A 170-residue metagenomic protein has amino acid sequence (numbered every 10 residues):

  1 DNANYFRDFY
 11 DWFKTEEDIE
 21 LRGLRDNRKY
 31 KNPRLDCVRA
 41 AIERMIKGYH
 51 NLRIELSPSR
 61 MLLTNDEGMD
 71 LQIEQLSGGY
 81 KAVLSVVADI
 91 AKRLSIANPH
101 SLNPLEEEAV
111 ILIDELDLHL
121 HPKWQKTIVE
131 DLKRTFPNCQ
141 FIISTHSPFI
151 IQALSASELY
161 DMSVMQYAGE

Functional and structural regions predicted by a protein language model:
D1-E43: Coupling/switch segment of ABC-type P-loop NTPase heads
Y5-F6, H50-I54, S95-P99: Short, functional N-terminal and low-complexity linear motifs
W12-K29, Y49, E67-D70, V86 (+2 more regions): Bulky hydrophobic/aromatic packing residues
E16, M45, D89-R93: Mid-sequence acidic-hydrophobic segments that form the walls of catalytic/ligand-binding cavities or oligomerization
Y30-V38, I46-G48, N65-E74: Accessory N-terminal region flanking or inserted into the helicase ATPase core in nucleic-acid motor proteins
V38-A41, G48-N51, H146: Intrinsically disordered, low-complexity segments enriched in polar/charged residues with Gly/Pro, especially when
Y49-L63: Long, charged, glycine-rich C-terminal linkers/tails
S59-E170: Switch/communication elements of ASCE P-loop NTPase nucleotide-binding domains
